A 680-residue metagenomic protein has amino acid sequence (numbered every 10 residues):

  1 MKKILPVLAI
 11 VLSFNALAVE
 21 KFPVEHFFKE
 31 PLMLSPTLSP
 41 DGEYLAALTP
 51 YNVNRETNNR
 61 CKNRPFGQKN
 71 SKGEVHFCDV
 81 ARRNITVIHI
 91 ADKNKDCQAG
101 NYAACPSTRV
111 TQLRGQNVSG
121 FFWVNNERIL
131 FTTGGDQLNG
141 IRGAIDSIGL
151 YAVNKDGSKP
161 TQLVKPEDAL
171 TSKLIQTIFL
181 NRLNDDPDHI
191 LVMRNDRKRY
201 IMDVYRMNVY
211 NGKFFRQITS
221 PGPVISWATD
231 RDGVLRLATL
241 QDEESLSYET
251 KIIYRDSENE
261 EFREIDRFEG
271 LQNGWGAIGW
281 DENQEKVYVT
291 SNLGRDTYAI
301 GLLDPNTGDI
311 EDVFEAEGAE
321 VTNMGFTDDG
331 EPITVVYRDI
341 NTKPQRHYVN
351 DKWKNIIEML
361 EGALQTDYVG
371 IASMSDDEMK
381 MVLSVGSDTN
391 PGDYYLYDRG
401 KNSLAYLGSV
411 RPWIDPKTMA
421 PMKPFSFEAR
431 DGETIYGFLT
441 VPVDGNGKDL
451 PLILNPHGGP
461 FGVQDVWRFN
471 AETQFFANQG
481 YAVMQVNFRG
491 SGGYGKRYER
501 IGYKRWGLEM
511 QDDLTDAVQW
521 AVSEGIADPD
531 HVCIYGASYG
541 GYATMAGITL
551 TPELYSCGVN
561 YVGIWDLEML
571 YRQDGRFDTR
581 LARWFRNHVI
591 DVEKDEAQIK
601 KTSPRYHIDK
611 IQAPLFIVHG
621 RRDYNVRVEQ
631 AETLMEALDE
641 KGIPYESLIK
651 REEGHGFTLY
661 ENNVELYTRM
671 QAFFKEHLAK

Functional and structural regions predicted by a protein language model:
M1-I4: Positively charged n-region of N-terminal signal peptides that target proteins for export
S13-N15: N-terminal signal peptide c-region/cleavage motif recognized by signal peptidases
A18-K380, D388-N390: Beta-propeller folds
L38, A47, W123, F427 (+4 more regions): Conserved hydrophobic/aromatic "anchor" residues that stabilize well-ordered secondary structure elements
E56, I225-A228, T239, V336 (+3 more regions): Non-catalytic accessory segments flanking enzyme active sites
G386, N455-G459, G620: Glycine-rich His-Gly loop
I414-D530, A537, R572, R576 (+1 more regions): Cap/lid segment of the alpha/beta-hydrolase catalytic domain
F488-K680: Active-site-proximal cap/loop segments of hydrolase catalytic domains
